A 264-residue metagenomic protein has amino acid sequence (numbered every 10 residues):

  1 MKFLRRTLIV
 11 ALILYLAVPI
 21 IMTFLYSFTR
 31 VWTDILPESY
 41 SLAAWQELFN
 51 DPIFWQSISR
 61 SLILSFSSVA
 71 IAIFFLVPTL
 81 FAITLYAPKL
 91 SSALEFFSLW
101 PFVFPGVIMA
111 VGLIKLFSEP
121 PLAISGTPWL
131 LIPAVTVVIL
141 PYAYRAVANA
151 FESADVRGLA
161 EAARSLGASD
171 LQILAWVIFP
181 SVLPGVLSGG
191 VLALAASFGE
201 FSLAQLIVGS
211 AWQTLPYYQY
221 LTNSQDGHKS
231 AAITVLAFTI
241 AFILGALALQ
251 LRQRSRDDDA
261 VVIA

Functional and structural regions predicted by a protein language model:
M1-V10, L247-A264: Transmembrane alpha-helical segments of polytopic membrane transport and secretion proteins
K2, F66-S98, V111, K115-E119 (+4 more regions): Transmembrane-helix boundary motif in ABC transporter permease subunits
L8, I13-I20, V137, Y144-V147 (+3 more regions): Transmembrane alpha-helices
V18-I21, L25, F74-T79, V111 (+4 more regions): Membrane-embedded alpha-helices of multi-pass transport/permease systems
V18-P52, Q205-S210, A264: Short membrane-interfacial helix/loop motifs at transmembrane-helix boundaries
T23, S27-V31, G185-Y218: Non-cytoplasmic
T33, L42, V107-V137, L171 (+1 more regions): Membrane-interfacial helix termini and adjacent extracytoplasmic/periplasmic loops of multi-pass transporters
W45-I53, F198-D258: Interhelical loop and adjacent transmembrane-helix boundary motif in polytopic membrane transport permeases
